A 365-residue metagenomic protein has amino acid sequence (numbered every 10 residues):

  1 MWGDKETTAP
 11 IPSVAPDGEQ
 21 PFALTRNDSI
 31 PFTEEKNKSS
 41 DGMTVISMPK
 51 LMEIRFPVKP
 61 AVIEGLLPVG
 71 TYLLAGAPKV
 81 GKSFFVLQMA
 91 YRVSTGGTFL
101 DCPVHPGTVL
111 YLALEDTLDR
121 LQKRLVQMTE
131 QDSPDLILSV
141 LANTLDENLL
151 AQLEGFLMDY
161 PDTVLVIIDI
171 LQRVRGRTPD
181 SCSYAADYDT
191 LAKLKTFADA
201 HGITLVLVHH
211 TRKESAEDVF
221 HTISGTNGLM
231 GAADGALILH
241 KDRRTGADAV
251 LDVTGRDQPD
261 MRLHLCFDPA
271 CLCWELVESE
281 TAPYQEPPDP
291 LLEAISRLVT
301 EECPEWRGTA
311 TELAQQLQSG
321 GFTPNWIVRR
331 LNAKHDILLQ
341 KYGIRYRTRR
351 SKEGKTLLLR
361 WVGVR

Functional and structural regions predicted by a protein language model:
M1-S40: Short, small/acidic-rich helices and loops at N termini and domain boundaries of DNA replication/processing enzymes
S29-D132, M158: The Walker A/P-loop phosphate-binding site
P49, P57-V58, V80, V104-D189 (+4 more regions): Conserved inter-motif catalytic segment of the P-loop NTP-binding fold
L67, A90, Y111, D169 (+5 more regions): Conserved RecA-like P-loop NTPase ATPase core
L73-A75, K79, F84, L112 (+2 more regions): Phosphate-binding/switch region of NTP-binding enzymes
T117, L121, L145, L149 (+9 more regions): Helical mechanochemical/support elements of P-loop NTPase systems and associated helical scaffolds
Q127-D135, T226-G231, L338-L339: Short, conserved catalytic or adaptor-binding loops enriched in Gly and charged residues
H264-R365: DNA transaction DNA-binding modules
